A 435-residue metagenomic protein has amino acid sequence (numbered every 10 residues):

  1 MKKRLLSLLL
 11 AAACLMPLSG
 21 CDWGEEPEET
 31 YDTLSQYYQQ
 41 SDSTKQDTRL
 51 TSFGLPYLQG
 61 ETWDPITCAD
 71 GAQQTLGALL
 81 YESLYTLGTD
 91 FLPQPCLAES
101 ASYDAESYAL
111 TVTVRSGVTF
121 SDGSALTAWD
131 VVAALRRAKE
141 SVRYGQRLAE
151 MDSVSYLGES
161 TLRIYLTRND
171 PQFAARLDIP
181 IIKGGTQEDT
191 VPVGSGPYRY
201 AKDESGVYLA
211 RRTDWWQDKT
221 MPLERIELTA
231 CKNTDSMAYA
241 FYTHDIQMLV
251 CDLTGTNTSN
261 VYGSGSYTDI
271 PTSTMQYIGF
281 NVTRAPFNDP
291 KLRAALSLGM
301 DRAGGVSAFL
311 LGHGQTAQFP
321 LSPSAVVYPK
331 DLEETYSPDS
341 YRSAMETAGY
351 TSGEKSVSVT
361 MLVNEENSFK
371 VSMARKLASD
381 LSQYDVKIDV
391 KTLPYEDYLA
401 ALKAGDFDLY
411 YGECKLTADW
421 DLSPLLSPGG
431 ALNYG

Functional and structural regions predicted by a protein language model:
G54-A105, R136: N-terminal lobe/hinge region of extracytoplasmic solute-binding protein
E99-V142, P286: Aromatic- and charge-enriched surface segment that lines or borders ligand/interaction sites
S102-S107, Q146-T186, R199: Surface-exposed binding/hinge segments that line and control ligand-binding clefts or catalytic entry sites
N169-R225, N233-D235: Gly/Pro-rich hinge or "lid" segments in bacterial periplasmic/extracellular proteins
D214-T258: Ligand-site clamp/hinge motif
N288-S379: Append "and occasionally in soluble cytosolic enzymes with long acidic Gly/Pro-rich linkers
A348-L416: Ligand/substrate-recognition segments at binding pockets and active sites
D389-Y398, S423-G435: Extracytoplasmic/peripheral linker and loop segments enriched in polar/acidic and small residues with frequent Thr/Pro
